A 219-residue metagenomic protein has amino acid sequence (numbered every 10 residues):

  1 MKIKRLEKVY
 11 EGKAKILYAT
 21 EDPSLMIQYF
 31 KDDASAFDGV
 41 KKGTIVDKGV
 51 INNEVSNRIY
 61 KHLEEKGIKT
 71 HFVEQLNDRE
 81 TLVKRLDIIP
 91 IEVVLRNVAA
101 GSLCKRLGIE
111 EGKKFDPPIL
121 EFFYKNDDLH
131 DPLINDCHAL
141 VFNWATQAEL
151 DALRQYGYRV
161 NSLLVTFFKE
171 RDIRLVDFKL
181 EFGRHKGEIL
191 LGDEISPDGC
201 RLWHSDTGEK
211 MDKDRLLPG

Functional and structural regions predicted by a protein language model:
I3-Y124: Active-site loop/lid in soluble adenylation, ligation, and acyl-transfer enzymes
M26-Q28, N126-C137: Short coil-to-beta-strand
V40-V50, L133-Y156: Short histidine-centered catalytic/ligand-binding loop motif
E74-R79, F168-G183: A short glycine-rich, hydrophobically flanked beta-strand micro-motif that places a catalytic Asp/Glu for divalent metal
L95, L175-D193: Conserved metal-phosphate-binding beta-hairpin within the catalytic cores of diverse ATP-dependent phosphoryl-transfer
K113, I195-G219: C-terminal helix-cap and adjacent tail motif
K113-H130, N161-R174, S196-C200: Phosphate-binding core of ATP-grasp and ATP-grasp-like enzymes
W144-V176: A long amphipathic alpha-helix within ATP-dependent nucleotide-binding catalytic cores
